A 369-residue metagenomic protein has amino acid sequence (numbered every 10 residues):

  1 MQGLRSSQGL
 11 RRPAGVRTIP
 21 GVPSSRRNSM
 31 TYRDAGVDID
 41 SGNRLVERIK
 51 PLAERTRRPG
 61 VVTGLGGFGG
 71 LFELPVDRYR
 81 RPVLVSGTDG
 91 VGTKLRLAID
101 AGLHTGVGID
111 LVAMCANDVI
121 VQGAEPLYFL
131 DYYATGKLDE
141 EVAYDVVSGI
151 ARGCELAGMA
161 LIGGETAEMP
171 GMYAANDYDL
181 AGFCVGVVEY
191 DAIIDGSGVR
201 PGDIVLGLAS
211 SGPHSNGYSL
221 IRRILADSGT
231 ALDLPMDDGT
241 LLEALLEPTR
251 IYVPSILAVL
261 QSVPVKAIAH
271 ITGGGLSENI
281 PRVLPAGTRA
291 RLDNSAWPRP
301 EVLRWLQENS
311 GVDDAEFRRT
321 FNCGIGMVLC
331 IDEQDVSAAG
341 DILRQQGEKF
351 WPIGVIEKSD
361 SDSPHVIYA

Functional and structural regions predicted by a protein language model:
G3-G9, G15: Small-residue-biased low-complexity repeat regions
R12, T18-V22: Short, positively charged and aromatic/hydrophobic N-terminal segments
P20, N28-D34, V142-A160, Y173-L180 (+3 more regions): Glycine-/charge-enriched secondary-structure boundary and capping motifs
R26-P59: N-terminal amphipathic/basic leader segments beginning at the initiator methionine
D38, D89, G202, H270 (+1 more regions): Residue-level signature of catalytic and energy-coupling elements of molecular machines, predominantly ATP/GTP-dependent
G42, R78-Y79, V91-K94, E189-A192 (+4 more regions): Short, acidic Gly/Pro/Ser/Thr-rich loop/turn segments
P51-S211: Glycine-rich phosphate/pyrophosphate-binding loop regions near the starts of catalytic domains
D179, A192-D237, L241: Short, acidic (Asp/Glu-rich) active-site segment that either coordinates a divalent metal cofactor
